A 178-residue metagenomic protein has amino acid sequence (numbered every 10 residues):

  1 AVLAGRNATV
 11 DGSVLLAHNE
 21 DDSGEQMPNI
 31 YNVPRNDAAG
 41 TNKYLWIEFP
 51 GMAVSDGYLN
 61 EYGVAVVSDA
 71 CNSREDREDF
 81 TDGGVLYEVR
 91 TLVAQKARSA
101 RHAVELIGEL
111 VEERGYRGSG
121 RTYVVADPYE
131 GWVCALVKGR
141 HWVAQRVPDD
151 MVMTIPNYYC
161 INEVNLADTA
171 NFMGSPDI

Functional and structural regions predicted by a protein language model:
A1-L86, L106-I178: A contiguous strand-loop segment
D79, E88-A97: Second-shell loop/turn segments in exported
A94, A100, G118: Cysteine-dependent hydrolase recognition
A97-R98, V111: Generic secondary-structure transition motif, activating predominantly at the C-termini of alpha-helices
A103: Aromatic- and Gly/Pro-rich donor/ligand-binding loops that form nucleotide- or phosphate-bearing donor binding pockets
